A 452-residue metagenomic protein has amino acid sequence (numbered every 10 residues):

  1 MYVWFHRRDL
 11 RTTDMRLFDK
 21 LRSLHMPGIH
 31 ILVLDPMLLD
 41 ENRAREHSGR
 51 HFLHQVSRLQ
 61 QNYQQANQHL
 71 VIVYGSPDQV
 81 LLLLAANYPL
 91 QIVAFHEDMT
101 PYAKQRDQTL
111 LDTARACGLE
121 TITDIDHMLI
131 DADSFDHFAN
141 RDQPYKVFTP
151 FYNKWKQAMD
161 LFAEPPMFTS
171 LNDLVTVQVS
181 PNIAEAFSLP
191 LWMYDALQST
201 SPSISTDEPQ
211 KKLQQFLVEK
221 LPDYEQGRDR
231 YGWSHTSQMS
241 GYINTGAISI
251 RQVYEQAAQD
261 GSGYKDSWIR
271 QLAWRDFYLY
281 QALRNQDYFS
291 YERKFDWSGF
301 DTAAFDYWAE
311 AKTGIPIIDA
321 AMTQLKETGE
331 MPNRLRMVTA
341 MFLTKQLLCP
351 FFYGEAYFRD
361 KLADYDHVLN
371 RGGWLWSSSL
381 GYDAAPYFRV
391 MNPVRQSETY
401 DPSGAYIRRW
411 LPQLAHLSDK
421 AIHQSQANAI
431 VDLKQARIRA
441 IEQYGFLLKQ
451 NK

Functional and structural regions predicted by a protein language model:
M1-Q68, A436-G445, N451: N-terminal beta-strand-loop-alpha-helix module at the start of alpha/beta ligand-binding or catalytic domains
T13-L17, R106-D107, G354: Residues at alpha-helix caps and immediate loop-helix transition turns in enzyme cores, especially N- and C-cap
N62, T109, T113-C117, Y357 (+1 more regions): Alpha-helical structural signal in soluble globular domains
Q68-D78, A309: Short beta->alpha junction loops
P77-I204, W374-S377, V394: Beta-rich, aromatic/charged-enriched effector core domains that present basic-aromatic interfaces for binding
L119, D142-R293, Y400-D401, A405-K452: Glycine/tryptophan-enriched, flexible segments
S234-Q413: Active-site-proximal binding-pocket segments
